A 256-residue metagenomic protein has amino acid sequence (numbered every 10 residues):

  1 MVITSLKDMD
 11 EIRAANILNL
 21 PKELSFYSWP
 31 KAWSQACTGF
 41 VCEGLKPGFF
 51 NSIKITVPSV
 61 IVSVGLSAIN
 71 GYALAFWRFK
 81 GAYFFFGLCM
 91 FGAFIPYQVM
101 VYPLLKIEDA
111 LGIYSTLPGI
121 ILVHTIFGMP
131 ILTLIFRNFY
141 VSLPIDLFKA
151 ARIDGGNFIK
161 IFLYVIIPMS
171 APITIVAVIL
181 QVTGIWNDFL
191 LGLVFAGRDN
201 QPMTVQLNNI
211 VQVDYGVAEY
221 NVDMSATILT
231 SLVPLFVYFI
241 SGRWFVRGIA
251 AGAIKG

Functional and structural regions predicted by a protein language model:
M1-G256: A structural signal for multi-pass alpha-helical bundles of membrane permease subunits that mediate small-molecule
